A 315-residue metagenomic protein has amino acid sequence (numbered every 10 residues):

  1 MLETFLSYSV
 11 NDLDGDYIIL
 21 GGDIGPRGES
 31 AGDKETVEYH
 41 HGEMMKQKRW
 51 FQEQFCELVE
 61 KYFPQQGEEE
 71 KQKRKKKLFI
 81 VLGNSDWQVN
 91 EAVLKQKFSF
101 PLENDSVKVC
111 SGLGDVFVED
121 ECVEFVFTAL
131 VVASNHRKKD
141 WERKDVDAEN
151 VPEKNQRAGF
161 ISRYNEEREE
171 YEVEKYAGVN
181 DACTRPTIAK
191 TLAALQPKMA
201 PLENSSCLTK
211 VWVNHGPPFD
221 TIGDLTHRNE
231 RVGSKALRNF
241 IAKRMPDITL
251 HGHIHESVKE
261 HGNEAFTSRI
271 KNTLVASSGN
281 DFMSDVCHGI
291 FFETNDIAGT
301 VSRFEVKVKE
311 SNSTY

Functional and structural regions predicted by a protein language model:
M1-E3, G25-E29, L78-A92, V118 (+4 more regions): Active-site environment of divalent metal-dependent phosphoester hydrolases
L2-D120: Core catalytic region of metal-dependent phosphoesterases/phosphodiesterases, especially metallo-beta-lactamase-like
I18, D23, G83, F125 (+4 more regions): Divalent metal-coordination and catalytic microenvironments
G25, G32-Q52, N204-M245: Active-site-proximal segments of metal-dependent phosphoesterases and phosphodiesterases across multiple
H40-K61, V179-K198, S234-K235: Well-ordered, non-membrane alpha-helical segments in soluble/globular domains
N90-D105, G112, E230-G233, G262-D281: Short, electropositive alpha-helical surface patch
E119-E121, K235-R244, S257-Y315: Binuclear metal-dependent phosphoesterase catalytic core
V123-H227: Active-site-proximal loop/helix segment associated with metal-binding centers of metalloenzymes
